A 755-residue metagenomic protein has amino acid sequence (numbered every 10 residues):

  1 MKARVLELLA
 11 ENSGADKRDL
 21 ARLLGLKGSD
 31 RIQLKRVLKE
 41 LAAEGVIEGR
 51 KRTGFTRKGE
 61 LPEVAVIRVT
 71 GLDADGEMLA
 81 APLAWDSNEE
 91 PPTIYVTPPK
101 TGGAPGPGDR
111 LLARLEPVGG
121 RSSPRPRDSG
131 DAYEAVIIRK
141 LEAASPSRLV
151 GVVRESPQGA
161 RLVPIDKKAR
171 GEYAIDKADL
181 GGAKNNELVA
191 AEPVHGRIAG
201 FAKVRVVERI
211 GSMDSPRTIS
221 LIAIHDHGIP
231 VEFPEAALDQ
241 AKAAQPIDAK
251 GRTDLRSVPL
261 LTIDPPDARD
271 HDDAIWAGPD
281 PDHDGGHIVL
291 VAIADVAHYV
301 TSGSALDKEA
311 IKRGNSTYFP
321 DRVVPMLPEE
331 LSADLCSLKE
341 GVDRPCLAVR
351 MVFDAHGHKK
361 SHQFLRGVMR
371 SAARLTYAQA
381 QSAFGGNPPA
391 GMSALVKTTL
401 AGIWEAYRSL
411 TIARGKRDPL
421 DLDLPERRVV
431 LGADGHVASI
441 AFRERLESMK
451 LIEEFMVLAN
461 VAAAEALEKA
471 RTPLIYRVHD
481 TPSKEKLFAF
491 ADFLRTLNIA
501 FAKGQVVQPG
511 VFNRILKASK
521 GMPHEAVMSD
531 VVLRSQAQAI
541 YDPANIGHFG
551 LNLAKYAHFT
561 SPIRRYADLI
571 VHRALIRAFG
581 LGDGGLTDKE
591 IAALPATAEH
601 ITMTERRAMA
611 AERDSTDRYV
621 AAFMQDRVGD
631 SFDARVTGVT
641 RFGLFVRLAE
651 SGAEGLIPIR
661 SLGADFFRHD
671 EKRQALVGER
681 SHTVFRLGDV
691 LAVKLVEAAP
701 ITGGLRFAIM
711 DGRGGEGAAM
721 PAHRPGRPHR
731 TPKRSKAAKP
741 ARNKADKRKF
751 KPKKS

Functional and structural regions predicted by a protein language model:
M1-L290, A297-V342, R374, Q379-F384 (+1 more regions): Charge-lined substrate channels and their catalytic hotspots, especially those that engage the 3′ end of RNA
D73, L141, P157, I210 (+7 more regions): A generic structural motif
N88-T97, A169-A174, G652-D670, G717-P721: A short macromolecule-binding patch
D109, P658-L705, M710, A719-K736: Intrinsically disordered, low-complexity linker and terminal regions at domain boundaries
E116-P117, V194, T637, V696-A698: Short, surface-exposed secondary-structure boundary micro-motifs
G196, I222-I229, A236-G663, R673 (+1 more regions): Electropositive polyanion-binding surfaces
